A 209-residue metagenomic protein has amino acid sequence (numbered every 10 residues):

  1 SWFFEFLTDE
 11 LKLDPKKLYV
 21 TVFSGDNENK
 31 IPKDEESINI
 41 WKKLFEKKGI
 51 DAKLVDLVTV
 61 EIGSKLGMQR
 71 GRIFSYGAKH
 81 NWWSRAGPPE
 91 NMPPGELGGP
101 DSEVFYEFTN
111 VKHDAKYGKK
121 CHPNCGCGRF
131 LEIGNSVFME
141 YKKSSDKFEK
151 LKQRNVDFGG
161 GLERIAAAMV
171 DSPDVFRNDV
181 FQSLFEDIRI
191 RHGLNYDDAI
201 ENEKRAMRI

Functional and structural regions predicted by a protein language model:
S1-I209: Structured aminoacyl-transfer and RNA-binding surfaces used for tRNA recognition/handling in the translation apparatus
